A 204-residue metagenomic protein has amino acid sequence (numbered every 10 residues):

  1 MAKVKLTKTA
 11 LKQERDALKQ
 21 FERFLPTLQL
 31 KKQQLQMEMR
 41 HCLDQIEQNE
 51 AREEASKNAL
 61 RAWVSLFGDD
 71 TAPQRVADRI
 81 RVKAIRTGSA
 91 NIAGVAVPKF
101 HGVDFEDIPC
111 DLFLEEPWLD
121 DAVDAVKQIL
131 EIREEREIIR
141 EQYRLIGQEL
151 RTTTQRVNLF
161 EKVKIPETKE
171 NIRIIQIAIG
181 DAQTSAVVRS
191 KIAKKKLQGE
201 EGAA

Functional and structural regions predicted by a protein language model:
M1-A204: Charge-rich amphipathic alpha-helical interaction elements
